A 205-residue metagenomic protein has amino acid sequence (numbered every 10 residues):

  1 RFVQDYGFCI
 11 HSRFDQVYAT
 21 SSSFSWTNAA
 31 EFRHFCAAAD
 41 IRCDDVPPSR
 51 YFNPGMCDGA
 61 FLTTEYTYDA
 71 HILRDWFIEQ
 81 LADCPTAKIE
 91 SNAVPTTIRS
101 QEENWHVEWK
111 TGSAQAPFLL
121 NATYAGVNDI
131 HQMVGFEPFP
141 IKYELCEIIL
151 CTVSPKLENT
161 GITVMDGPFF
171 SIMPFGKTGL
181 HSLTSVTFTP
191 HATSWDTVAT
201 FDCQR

Functional and structural regions predicted by a protein language model:
R1-R50: Dinucleotide-binding Rossmann-like beta1-alpha1 core, especially the glycine-rich loop that anchors the ADP
S12-Q16, E102, E144: Short Gly/Ser/Thr- and Asp/Glu-enriched loop/turn motifs at secondary-structure junctions
Y18-S22, G59-Y66: Short beta-strand and adjoining strand-loop segment in the mid-core of the Rossmann-like NAD(P)-dependent dehydrogenase
F61-F118, A122-Q132: Helical element adjacent to the flavin cofactor pocket in flavoenzyme catalytic cores
S113-D166, F175-L180, A192, C203: Central helical "cap/lid" subdomain
H181-V198: Short, solvent-exposed beta-strand-terminating loops
A199-R205: Contiguous C-terminal substrate-recognition/catalytic subdomains in enzyme active sites
